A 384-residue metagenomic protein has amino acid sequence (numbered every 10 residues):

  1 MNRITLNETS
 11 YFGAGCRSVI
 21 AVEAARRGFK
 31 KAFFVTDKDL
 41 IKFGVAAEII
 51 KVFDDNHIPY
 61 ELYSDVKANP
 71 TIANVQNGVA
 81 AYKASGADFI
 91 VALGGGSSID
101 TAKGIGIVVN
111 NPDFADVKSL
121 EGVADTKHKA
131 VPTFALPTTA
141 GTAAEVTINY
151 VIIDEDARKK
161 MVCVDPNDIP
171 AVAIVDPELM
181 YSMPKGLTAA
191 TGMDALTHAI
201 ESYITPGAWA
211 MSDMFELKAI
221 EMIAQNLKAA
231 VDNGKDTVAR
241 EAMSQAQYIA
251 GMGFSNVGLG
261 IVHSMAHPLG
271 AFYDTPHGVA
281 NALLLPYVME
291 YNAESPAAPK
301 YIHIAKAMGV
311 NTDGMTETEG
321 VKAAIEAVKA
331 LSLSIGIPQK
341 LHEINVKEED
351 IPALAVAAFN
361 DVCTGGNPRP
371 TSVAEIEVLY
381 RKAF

Functional and structural regions predicted by a protein language model:
M1-R27, R369: N-terminal amphipathic/basic leader segments beginning at the initiator methionine
R17-F33, K51-N56, A84: Glycine-rich phosphate/diphosphate-binding loops that line cofactor/substrate pockets in enzymes
I41, V45-F114, A229-R240: N-terminal small/polar loop signature for handling phosphorylated ligands or for N-terminal nucleophile
A73-P177: Glycine/threonine-rich beta-strand-loop-alpha-helix active-site module that forms ligand/phosphate-binding
N149-V257: Carboxylate- and glycine-rich phosphate/diphosphate-binding segment that chelates Mg2+/Mn2+
F272-D350: Gly/Pro-rich interdomain helix-loop hinge
K347-F384: Short, amphipathic C-terminal "tail helix"
